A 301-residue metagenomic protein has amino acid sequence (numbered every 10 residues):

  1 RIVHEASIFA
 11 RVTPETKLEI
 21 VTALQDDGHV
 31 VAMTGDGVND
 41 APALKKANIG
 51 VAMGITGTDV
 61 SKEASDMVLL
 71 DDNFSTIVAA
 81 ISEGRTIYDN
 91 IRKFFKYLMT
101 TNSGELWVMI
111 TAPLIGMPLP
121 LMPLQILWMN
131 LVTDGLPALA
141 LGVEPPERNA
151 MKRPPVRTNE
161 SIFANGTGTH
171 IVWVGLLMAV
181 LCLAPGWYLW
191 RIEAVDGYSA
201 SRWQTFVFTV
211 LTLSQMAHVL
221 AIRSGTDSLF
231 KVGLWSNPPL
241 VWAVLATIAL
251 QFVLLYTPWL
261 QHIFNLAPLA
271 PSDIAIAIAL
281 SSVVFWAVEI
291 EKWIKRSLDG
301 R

Functional and structural regions predicted by a protein language model:
R1-M33, A47, A52-D227: Membrane-embedded transport module
L44: Basic, alpha-helical nucleic-acid-binding regions used in initiation and control of genome expression
I110-L119, R191, V253-A270: Transmembrane helix-loop junctions at the membrane interface of multipass transporters and ion channels
M129-T133, V210-H218, T247-L254, L280-V288: Alpha-helical transmembrane segments of multi-pass membrane proteins
L181-P185, A246-Q261: Hydrophobic alpha-helical transmembrane segments in multi-pass integral membrane proteins
K231-L240: Cytoplasmic-side transmembrane-helix entry/capping segments in multi-pass membrane proteins
I290-R301: Membrane-interface capping segments at transmembrane-helix boundaries
